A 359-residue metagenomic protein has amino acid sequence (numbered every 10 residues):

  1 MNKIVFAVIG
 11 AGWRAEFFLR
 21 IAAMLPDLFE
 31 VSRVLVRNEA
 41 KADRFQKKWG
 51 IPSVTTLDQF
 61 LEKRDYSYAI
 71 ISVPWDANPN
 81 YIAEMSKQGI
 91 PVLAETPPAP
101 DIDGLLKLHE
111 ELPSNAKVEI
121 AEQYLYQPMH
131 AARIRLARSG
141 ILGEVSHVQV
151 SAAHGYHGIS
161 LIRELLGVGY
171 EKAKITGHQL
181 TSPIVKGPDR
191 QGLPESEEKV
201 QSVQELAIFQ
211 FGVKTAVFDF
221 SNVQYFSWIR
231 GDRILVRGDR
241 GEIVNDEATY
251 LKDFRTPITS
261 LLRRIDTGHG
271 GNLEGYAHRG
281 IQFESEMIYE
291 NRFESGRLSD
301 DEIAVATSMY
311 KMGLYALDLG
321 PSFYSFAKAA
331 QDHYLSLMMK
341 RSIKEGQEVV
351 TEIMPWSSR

Functional and structural regions predicted by a protein language model:
M1-W49: N-terminal Rossmann-like dinucleotide-binding module
K3, Y68-I70, M287-R359: C-terminal helix-rich "cap/oligomerization" subdomain common to oxidoreductases
P52-R64: Short acidic low-complexity segments
K63, Y68, V73-W75, P79-L125: Beta-strand-loop-alpha-helix segment that lines the small-molecule cofactor/substrate pocket of alpha/beta enzymes
S72, E95, D219-F220, G238: Short, well-ordered coil/turn residues at beta-beta hairpins and beta-strand->alpha-helix junctions within
P128-H147, G158: Rossmann-like NAD(P)H-binding beta-loop-alpha module
E144-L235, S357: Rossmann-like dinucleotide-binding domain that binds NAD(P)(H)
E198, I234-L235, R240-F323: C-terminal glycine/acidic-rich active-site capping loop/insertion
